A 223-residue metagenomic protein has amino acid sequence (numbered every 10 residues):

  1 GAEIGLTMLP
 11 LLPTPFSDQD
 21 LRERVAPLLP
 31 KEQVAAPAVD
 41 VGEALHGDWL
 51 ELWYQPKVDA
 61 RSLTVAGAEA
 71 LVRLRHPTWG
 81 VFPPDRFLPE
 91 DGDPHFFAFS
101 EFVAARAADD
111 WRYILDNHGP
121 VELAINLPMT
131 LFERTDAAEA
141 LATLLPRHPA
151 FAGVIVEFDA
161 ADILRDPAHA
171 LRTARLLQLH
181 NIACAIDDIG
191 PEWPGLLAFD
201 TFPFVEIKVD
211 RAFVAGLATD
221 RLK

Functional and structural regions predicted by a protein language model:
G1-P10: Alpha4 helix (beta4-alpha4-beta5 surface) of REC/receiver domains from two-component response regulators
T7, P15-V25: C-terminal output helix
P10-P15, A124-N126, I155-E157: Extended hydrophobic secondary-structure segments that form protein cores and membrane-embedded regions
F16, R73, A212: Flexible loop residues that form catalytic and substrate-binding hotspots at small-molecule/glycan-binding clefts
L21, V25, A138-L141, P167-A170 (+1 more regions): Heptad-repeat coiled-coil signal-transmission/dimerization helices
V25-E32: Short, hydrophobic alpha-helical segments
A36-P149, R175: Bacterial c-di-GMP phosphodiesterase EAL domain
L144-L217, K223: The catalytic core of metal-dependent phosphodiesterases that act on cyclic dinucleotides
